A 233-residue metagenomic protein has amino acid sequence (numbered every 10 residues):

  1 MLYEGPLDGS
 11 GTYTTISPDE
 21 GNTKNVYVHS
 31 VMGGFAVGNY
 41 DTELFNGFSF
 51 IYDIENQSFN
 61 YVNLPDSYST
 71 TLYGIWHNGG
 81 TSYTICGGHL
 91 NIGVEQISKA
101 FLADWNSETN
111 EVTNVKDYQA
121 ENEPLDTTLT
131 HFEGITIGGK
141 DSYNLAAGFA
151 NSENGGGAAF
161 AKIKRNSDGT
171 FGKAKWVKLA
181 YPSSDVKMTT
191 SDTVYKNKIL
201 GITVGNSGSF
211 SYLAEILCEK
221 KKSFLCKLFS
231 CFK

Functional and structural regions predicted by a protein language model:
M1-F232: Residue-level hotspots at or immediately adjacent to binding/recognition sites across diverse folds
